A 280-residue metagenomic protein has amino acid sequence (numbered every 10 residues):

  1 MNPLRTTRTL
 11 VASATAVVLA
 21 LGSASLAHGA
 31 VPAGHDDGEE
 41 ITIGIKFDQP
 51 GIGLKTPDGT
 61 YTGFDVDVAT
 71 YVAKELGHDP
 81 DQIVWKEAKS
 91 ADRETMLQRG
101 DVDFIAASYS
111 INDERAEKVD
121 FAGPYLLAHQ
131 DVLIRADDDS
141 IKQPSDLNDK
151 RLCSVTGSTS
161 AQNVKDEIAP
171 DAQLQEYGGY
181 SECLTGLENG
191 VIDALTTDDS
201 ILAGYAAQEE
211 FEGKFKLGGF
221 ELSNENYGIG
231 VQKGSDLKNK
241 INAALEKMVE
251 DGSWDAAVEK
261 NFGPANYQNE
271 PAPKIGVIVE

Functional and structural regions predicted by a protein language model:
G29-A30, T159-Q175, F215, L245-E280: Ligand-binding clefts/hinges and TM-proximal coupling segments of bilobed small-molecule sensing domains
P32-I105: Extracytoplasmic small-molecule ligand-binding "clamshell" domains of the periplasmic binding protein/Venus flytrap
F47, L126-I134, D199, A203 (+2 more regions): Periplasmic-binding protein-like
F47-P50, Y61-L76, S110, H129-L184 (+2 more regions): Bilobed "Venus flytrap"/periplasmic-binding protein-like clamshell domains and structurally analogous long
T70, K74-E75, D138, S158 (+1 more regions): Extended ligand-binding regions for polar small-molecule ligands
I83-D146: Acidic, polar ligand-binding/catalytic clefts
I83-T95, D139-S140, Q175-N189, E225: Short helix-initiation/N-cap motifs at beta->coil->alpha
D92, A107-E117, N163-D166, E188 (+2 more regions): A ligand-binding cleft/hinge motif common to bilobed small-molecule-binding domains
